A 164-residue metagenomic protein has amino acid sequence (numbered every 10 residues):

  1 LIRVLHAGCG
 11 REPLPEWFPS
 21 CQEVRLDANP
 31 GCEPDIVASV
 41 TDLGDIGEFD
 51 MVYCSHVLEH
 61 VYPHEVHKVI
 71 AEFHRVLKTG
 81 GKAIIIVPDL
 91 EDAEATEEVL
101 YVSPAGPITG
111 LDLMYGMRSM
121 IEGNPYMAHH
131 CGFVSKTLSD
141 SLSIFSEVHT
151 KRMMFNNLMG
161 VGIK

Functional and structural regions predicted by a protein language model:
I2-A95, G160-K164: Conserved SAM-binding loop
H64-K78, K82-K164: S-adenosyl-L-methionine-dependent methyltransferase catalytic module, highlighting the catalytic core
